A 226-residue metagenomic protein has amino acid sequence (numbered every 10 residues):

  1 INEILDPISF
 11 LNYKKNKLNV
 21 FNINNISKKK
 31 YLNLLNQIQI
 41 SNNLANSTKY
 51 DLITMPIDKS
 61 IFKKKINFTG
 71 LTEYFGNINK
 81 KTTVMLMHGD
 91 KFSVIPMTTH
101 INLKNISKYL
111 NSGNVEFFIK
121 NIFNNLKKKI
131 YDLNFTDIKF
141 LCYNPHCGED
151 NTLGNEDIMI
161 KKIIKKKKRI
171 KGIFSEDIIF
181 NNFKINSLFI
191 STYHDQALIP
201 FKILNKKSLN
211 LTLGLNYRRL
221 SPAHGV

Functional and structural regions predicted by a protein language model:
I1-V226: Anion-binding alpha/beta catalytic cores of soluble intermediary-metabolism enzymes, centered on
